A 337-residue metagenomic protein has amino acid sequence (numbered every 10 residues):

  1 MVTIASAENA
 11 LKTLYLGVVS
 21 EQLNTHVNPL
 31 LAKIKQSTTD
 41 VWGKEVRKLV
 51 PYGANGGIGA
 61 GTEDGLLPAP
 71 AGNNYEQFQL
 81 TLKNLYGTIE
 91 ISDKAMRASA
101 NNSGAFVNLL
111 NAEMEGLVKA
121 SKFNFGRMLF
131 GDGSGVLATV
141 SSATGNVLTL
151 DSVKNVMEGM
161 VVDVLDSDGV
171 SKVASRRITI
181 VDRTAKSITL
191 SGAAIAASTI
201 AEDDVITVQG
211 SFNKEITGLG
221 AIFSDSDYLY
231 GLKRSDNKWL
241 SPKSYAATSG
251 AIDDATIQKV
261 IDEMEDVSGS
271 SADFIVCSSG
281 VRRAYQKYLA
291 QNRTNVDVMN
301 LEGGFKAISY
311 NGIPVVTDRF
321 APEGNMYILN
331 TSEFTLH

Functional and structural regions predicted by a protein language model:
M1-G57, A71-H337: Core alpha/beta structural scaffold of self-assembling particle/tube/pore-forming proteins
E63-D64: Glycine-rich loop at the start of a catalytic domain that most often binds anionic cofactors/ligands
L67-A69: N-terminal amphipathic/basic membrane-interacting segments and domains, especially the gasdermin N-terminal
